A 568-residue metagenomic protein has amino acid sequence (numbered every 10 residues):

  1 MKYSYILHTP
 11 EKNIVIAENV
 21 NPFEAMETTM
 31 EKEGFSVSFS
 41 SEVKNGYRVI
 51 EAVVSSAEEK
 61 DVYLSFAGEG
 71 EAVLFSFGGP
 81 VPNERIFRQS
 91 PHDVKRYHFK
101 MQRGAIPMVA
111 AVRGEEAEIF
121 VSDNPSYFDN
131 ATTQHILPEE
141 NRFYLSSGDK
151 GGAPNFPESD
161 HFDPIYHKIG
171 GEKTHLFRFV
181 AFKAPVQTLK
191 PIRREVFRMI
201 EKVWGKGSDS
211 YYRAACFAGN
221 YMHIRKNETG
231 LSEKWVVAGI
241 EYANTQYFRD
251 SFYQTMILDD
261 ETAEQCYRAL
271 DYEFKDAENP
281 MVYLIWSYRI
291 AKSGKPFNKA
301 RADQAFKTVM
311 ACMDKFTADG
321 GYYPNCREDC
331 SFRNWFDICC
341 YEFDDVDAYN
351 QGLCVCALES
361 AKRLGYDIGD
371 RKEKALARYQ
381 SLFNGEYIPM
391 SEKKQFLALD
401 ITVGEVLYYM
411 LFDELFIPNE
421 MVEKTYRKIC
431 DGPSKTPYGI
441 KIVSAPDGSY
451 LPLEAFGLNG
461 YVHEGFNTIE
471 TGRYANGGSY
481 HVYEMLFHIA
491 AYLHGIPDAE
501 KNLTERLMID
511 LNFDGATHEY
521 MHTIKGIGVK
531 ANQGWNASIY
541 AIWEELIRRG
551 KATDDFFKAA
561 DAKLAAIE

Functional and structural regions predicted by a protein language model:
Y3-E24, R506-L507: Anionic coordination/interaction segments
V15-E18, T28-P138, M521, K525: Polysaccharide-binding surfaces and accessory modules of carbohydrate-active proteins
S65-A67, M108-W204: Beta-strand-rich recognition/accessory modules
G68-G70, F182-A184, E264-F274, Q304-A311 (+2 more regions): Amphipathic alpha-helical scaffolding segments
R193-A300, K394-D413, E464-L511, H518-H522: Substrate-binding groove/exosite segments of carbohydrate-active enzymes
G205-L231, E278, A291-N350, D367-K394 (+2 more regions): Active-site acid/base region of carbohydrate-active enzymes
N244-N334, F343-L358, G369, Y408 (+2 more regions): Aromatic-rich carbohydrate-recognition surfaces in CAZymes
Y247-Y253, Y349-G352, C356-S360, E392-I527 (+3 more regions): Active-site core of glycosidic bond-cleaving carbohydrate-active enzymes
